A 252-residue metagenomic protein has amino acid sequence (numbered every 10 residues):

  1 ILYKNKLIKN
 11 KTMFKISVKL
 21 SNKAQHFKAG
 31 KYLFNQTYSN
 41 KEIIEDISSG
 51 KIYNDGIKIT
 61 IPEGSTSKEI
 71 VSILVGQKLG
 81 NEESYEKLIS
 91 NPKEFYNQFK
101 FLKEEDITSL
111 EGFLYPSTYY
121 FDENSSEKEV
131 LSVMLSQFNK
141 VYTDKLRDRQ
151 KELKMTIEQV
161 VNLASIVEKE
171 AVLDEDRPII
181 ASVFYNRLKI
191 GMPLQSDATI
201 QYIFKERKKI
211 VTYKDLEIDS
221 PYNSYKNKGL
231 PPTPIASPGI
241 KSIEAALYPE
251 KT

Functional and structural regions predicted by a protein language model:
I1-V141: Signal peptide-directed extracytoplasmic domains
L7, G76-G80, K93-T252: Bacterial extracytoplasmic/cell-wall-associated proteins, especially those involved in peptidoglycan
